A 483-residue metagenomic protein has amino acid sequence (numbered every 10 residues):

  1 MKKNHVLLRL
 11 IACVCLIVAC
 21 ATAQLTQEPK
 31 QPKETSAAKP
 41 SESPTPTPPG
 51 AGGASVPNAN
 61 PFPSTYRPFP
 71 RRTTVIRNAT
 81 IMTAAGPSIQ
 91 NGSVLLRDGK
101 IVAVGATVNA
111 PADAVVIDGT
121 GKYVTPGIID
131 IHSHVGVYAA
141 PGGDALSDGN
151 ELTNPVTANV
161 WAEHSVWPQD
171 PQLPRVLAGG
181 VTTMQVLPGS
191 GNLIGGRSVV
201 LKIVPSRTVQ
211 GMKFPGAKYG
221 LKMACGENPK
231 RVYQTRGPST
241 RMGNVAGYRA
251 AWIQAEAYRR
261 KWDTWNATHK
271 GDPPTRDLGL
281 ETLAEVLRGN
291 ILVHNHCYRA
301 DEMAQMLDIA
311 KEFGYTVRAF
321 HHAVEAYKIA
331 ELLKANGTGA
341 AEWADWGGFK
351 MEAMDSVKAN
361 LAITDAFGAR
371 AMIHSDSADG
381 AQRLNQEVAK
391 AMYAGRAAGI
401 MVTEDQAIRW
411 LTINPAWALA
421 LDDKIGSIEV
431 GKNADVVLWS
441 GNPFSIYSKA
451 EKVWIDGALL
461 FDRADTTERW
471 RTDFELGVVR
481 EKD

Functional and structural regions predicted by a protein language model:
R9-A19: Bacterial N-terminal signal peptides
L25-R71, R480-K482: N-terminal pre-domain segments of enzymes
N58, Y66-P70, I81, A85-T125 (+1 more regions): Histidine-rich, glycine-flanked metal-binding segment
S64-T65, P70, A140-P141, S147-T153 (+4 more regions): His/Asp/Glu-enriched, well-ordered alpha-helical/loop segment that forms or immediately abuts the divalent-metal
A79, V94, G99, G121 (+9 more regions): Divalent metal-coordination and catalytic microenvironments
A79, W417, E429-D473: C-terminal cap of metal-dependent C-N hydrolases
K122-V199: Metal-associated gating/positioning segment near the N- to mid-region
Q169-Q172, L177-H321, K449, I455: Polyanionic/metal-chelating signatures
